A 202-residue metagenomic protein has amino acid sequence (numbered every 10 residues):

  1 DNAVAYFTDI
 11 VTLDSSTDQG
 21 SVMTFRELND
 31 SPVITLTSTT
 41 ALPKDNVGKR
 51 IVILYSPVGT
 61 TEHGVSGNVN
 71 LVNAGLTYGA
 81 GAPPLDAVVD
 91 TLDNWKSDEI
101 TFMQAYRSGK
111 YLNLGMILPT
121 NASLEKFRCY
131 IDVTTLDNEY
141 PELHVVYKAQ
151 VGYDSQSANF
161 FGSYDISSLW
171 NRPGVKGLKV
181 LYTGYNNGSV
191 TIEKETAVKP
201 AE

Functional and structural regions predicted by a protein language model:
D1-V4: N-terminal Sec signal peptide cleavage junction
Y6-E202: First exposed extracellular module after export/assembly in secreted or surface-exposed proteins
